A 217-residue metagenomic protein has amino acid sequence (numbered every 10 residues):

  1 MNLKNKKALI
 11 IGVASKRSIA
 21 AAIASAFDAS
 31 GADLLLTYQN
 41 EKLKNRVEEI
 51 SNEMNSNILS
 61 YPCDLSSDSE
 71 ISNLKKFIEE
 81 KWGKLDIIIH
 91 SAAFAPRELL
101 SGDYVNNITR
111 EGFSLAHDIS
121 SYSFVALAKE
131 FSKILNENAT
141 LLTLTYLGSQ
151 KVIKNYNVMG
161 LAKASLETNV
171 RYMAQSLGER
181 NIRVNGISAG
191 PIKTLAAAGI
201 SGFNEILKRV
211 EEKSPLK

Functional and structural regions predicted by a protein language model:
N2-L36: Canonical Rossmann dinucleotide-binding motif of NAD(H)/NADP(H)-dependent dehydrogenases/reductases, specifically
G12-A21, A93-E179, P191-K193: Catalytic loop of short-chain dehydrogenase/reductase
N40-L43: Helix N-cap at the beta1-alpha1 junction of Rossmann-like dinucleotide-binding domains, i.e., the first residues
E48-E49, V158, E179, A189-P215: A glycine/serine/threonine-rich, flexible loop-to-helix segment that serves as the NAD(P) cofactor-binding "lid"
S51-S69: Rossmann-fold cofactor-recognition segment
E53-L59, K76-S91, P96-R97, S101-Y104 (+1 more regions): A glycine-rich helix->loop->beta "capping" turn within Rossmann-like NAD(P)(H)-dependent oxidoreductase domains
S66-E80: Conserved Rossmann-fold cofactor-binding substructure of NAD(P)-dependent oxidoreductases
I89, L142, V184-I187, A197: Hydrophobic structural elements of the Rossmann-like NAD(P)H-binding subdomain that define the short-chain
